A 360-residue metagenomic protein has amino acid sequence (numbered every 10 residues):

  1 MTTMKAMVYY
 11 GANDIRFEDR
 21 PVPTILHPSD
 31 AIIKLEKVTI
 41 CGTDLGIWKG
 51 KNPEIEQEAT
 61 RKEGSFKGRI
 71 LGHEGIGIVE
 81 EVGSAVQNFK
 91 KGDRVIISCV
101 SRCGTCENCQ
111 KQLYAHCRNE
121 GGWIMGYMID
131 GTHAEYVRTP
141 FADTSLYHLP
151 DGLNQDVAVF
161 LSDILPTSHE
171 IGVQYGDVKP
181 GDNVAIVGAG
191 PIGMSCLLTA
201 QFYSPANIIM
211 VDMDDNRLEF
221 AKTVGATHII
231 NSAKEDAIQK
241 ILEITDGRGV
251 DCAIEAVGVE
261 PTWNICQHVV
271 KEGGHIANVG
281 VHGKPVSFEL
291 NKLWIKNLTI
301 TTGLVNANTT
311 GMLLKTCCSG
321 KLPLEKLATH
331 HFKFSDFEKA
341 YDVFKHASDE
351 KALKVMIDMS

Functional and structural regions predicted by a protein language model:
M1-T2, N264-H268, A307-S360: C-terminal hydrophobic helical "lid"/dimerization subdomain of Rossmann-like NAD(P)H-dependent oxidoreductases
P23-T39, P53-E107, P150-L153: Glycine-rich beta-strand-centered segment in the early N-terminal region that forms part of a ligand/cofactor-binding
G46-P53: Short Gly/aromatic-enriched secondary-structure transition segments
R61-G68, H73, C103-V187: NAD(P)H dinucleotide-binding glycine-rich loop of Rossmann-like/cofactor-binding domains, especially the beta1-alpha1
S98, I254-A256, M359: Short, well-ordered coil/turn residues at beta-beta hairpins and beta-strand->alpha-helix junctions within
D151-E235, Q239: Mid-domain Rossmann-like dinucleotide-binding core that forms the NAD(H)/NADP(H) cofactor-binding site
Y175-D182, M213, E219-T299, E338: Glycine-rich cofactor phosphate-binding loops and adjacent beta1-alpha1 units of small-molecule cofactor enzyme domains
V279-G283, G303-V305, F332: Short strand-turn motif at the edge of the Rossmann-like AdoMet-binding core
